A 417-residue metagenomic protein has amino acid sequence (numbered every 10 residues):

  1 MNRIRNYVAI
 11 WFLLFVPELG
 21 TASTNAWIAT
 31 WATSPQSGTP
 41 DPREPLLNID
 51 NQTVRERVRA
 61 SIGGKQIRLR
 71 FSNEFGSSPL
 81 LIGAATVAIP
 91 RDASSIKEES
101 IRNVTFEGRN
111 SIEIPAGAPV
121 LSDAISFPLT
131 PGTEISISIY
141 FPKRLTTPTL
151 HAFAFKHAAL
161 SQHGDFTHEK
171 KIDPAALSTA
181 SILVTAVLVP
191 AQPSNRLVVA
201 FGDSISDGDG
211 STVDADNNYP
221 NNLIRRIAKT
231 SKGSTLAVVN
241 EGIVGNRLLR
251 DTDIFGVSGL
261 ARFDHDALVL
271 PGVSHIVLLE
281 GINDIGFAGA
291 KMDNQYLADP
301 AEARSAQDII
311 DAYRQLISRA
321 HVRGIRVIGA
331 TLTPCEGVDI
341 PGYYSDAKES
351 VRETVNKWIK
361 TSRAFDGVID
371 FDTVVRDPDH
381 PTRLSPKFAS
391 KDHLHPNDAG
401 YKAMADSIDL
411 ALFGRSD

Functional and structural regions predicted by a protein language model:
M1-V8: Bacterial N-terminal signal peptides that target proteins for export
A9, G20-F201, S211-D214, K232 (+1 more regions): N-terminal secretory targeting modules
V16-P17: N-terminal signal peptide c-region/cleavage motif recognized by signal peptidases
W31, D50-E56, P79, A88-S94 (+6 more regions): Conserved SGNH/GDSL esterase-like catalytic core that processes O-acyl groups on lipids and polysaccharides
S72, Y140, F201-S204, N240-N246 (+3 more regions): Active-site-proximal beta-strand/loop segments in catalytic clefts of secreted hydrolases
N246, G256, L260, G286 (+1 more regions): Catalytic His-Asp segment of secreted/periplasmic serine-dependent ester chemistry enzymes
Y313-H321: Surface-exposed amphipathic alpha-helices with a cationic face
